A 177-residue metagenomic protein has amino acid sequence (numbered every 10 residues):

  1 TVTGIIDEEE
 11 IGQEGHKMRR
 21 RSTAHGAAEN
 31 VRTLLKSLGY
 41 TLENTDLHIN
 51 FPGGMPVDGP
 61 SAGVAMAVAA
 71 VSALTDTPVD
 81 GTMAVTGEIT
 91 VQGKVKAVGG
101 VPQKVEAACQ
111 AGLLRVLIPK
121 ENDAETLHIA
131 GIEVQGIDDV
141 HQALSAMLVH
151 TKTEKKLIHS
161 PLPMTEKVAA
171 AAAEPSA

Functional and structural regions predicted by a protein language model:
T1-A177: Peripheral, non-AAA+ core regions of ATP-driven protein-machinery
